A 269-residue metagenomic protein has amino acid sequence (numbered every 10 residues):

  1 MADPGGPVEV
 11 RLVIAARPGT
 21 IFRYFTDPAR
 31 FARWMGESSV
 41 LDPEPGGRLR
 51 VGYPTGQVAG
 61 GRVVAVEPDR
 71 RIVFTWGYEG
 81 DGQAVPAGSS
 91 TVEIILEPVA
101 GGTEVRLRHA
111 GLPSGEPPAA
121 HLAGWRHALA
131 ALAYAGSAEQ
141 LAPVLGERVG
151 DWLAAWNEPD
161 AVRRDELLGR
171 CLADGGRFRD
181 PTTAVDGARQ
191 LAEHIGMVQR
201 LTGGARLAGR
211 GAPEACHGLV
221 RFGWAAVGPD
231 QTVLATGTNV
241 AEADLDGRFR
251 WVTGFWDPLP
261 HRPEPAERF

Functional and structural regions predicted by a protein language model:
M1-E9, E139: Short acidic N-proximal helix/loop "leader" segments that mark the beginning of a domain or an inter-domain linker
G5, P54-G56, D230-T232: Glycine-centered tight beta-turn/hairpin loop motif at sheet-sheet or coil-to-beta transitions
A15-G19, A142-C171: Short acidic-aromatic low-complexity motifs
A15-W34, G169: Amphipathic alpha-helical segments
P18, E37-G52, A59-G61, E67 (+1 more regions): A solvent-exposed, acidic/Ser-Thr-rich amphipathic alpha-helical stretch
I21, F31, L49, V63 (+11 more regions): Hydrophobic pocket/interface hotspot
L49-P54, F74-E79, R221-P229: Short beta-strand segments that buttress and anchor functional surface loops
G82-Y134, V198-F269: A beta-strand edge to alpha-helix "cap/lid" segment located at domain peripheries
